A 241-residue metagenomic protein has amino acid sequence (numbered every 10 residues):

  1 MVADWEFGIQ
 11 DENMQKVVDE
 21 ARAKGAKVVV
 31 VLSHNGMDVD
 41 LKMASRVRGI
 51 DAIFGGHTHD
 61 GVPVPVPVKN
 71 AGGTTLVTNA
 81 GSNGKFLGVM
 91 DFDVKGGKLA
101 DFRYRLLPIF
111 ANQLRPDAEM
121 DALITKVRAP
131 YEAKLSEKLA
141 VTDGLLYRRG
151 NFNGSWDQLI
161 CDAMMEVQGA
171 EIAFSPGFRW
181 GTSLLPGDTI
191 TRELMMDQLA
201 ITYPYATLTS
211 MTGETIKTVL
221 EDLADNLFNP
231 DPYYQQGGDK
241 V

Functional and structural regions predicted by a protein language model:
M1, N83-G84, G97: Metal-dependent DNA phosphodiester-chemistry modules and their immediately adjacent helices/loops in DNA-processing
M1-I9, V31, D38, N79 (+2 more regions): Alpha-helix capping and helix-loop boundary segments enriched in small/acidic/polar residues
M1-V28: Binuclear metal-dependent hydrolase catalytic cores centered on His/Asp/Glu-rich metal-binding motifs
G8-Q15, S33-M37, G84-F86, G154 (+2 more regions): Conserved structured core elements
R22, V39-S45, A52, G72 (+1 more regions): Solvent-exposed loop/linker segments at secondary-structure transitions that flank or connect catalytic domains
V28-V30, D51-A52, L76, I172: Short, Asp-centered acidic motifs that coordinate Mg2+ and/or phosphate in catalytic or ligand-binding sites
L32-S33, G55-G56, T78-A80, D162 (+1 more regions): Generic beta-strand/beta-sheet core signal
M37-M90: Conserved beta-sheet core of the metallophosphoesterase superfamily
